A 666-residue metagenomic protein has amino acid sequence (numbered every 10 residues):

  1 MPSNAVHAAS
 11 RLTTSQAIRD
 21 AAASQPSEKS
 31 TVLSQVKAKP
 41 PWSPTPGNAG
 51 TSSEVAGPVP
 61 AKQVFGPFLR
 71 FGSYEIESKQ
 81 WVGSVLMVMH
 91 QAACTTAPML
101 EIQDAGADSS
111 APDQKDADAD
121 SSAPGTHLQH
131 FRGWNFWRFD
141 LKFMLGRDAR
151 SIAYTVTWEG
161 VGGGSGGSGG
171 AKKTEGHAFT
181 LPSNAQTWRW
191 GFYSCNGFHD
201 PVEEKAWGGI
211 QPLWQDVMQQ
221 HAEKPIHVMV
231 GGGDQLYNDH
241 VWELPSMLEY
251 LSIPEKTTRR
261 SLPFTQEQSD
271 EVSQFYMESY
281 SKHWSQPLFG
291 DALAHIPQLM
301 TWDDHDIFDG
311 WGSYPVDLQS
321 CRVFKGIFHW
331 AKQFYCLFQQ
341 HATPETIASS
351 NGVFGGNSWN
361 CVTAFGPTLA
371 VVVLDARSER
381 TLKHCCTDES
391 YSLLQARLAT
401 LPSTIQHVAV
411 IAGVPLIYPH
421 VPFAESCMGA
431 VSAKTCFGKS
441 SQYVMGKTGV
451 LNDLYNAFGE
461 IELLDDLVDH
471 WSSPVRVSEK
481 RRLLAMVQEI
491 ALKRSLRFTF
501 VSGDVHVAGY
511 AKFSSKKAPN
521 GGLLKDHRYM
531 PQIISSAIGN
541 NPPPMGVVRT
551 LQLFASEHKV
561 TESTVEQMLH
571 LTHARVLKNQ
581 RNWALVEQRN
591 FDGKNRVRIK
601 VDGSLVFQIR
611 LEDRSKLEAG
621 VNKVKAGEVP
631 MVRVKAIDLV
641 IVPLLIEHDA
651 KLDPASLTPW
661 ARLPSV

Functional and structural regions predicted by a protein language model:
P2-V666: Metal-dependent phosphoester/phosphodiester hydrolase catalytic core
